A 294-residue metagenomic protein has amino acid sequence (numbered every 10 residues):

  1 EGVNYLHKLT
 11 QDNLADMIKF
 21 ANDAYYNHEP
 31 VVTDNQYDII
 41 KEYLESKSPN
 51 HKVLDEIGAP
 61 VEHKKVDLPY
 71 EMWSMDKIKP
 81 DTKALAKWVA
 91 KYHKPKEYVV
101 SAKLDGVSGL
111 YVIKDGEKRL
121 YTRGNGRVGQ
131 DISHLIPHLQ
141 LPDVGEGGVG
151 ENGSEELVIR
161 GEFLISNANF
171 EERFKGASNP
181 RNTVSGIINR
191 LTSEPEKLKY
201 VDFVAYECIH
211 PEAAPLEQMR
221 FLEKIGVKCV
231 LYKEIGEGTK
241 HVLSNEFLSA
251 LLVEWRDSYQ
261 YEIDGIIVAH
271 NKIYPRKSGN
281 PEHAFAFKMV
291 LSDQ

Functional and structural regions predicted by a protein language model:
E1-Q294: RNA/tRNA-interacting regions in translation and RNA-turnover enzymes
